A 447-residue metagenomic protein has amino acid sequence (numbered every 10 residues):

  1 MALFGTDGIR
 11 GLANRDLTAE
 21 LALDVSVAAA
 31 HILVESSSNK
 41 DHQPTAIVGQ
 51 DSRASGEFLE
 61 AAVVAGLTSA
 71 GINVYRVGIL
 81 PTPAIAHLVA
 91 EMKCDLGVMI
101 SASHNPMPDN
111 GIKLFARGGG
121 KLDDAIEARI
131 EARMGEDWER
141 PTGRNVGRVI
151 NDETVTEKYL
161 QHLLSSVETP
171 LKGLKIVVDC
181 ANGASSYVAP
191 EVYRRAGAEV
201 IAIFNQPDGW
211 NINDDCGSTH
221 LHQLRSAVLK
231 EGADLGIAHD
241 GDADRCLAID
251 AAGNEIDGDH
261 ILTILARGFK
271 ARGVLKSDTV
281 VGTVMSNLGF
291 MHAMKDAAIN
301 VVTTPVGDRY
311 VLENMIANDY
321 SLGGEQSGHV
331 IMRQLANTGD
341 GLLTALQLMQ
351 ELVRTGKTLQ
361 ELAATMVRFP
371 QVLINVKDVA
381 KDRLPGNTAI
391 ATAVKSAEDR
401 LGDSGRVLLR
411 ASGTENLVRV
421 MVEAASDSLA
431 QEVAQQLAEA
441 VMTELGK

Functional and structural regions predicted by a protein language model:
M1-A65, S69-A70, L96, V149-I176: An N-terminal, well-structured beta->alpha segment
F4-G5, V48, V74-I79, M99-I100 (+8 more regions): General beta-strand structural signal in soluble alpha/beta enzymes
L12, N110-E231: Gly/Ser/Thr-enriched, mixed-charge loops and adjacent short helices that form phosphate/oxyanion-binding elements
E35, N39, T45-D109, E191-I249: N-terminal small/polar loop signature for handling phosphorylated ligands or for N-terminal nucleophile
V48-D51, V178-C180, D250, Q334 (+1 more regions): Short glycine-centered, acidic/aromatic-flanked micro-motifs in structured strand/loop junctions that mark active-site
A84, A128-L160, S165, A251-G324 (+1 more regions): Proline/glycine-rich low-complexity loops and linkers
L235, R272-K447: Phosphate-binding and adjacent anionic-ligand microenvironments
